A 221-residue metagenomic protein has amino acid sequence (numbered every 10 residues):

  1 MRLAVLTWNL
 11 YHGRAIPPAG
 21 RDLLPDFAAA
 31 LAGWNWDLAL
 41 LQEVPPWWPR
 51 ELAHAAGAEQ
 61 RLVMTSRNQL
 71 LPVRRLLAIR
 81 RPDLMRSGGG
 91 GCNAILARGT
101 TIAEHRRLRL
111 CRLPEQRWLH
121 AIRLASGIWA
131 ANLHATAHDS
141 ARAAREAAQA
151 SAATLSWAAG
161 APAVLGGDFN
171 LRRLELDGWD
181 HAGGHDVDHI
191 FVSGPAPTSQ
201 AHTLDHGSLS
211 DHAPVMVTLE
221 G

Functional and structural regions predicted by a protein language model:
M1-T7, I128: Extreme N-terminal starter segment of soluble prokaryotic enzymes
T7-L23, T136-S140: Acidic/histidine-rich helix-loop elements that form or flank divalent-metal/phosphate-binding sites at the catalytic
W8-L10, V44, L133-A135, G167-F169 (+1 more regions): Active-site metal-binding loops of divalent metal-dependent hydrolases
W34: Active-site charged/polar residues at nucleotide-handling catalytic sites that mediate phosphoryl, nucleotidyl
A39-Q42, R61-V63, V164-D168, F191: Active-site neighborhood of phospho(di)ester-bond hydrolases with catalytic His/Asp-centered motifs
V44-G127: Structured beta-strand-rich core segments of catalytic domains in phosphoester-bond hydrolases
T100-C111, A141, R145, A152-V164 (+1 more regions): Metal-dependent phosphoester-hydrolase catalytic domains
G127-I128, L133-A141: Metal-dependent phosphoester/phosphodiester hydrolase catalytic core
